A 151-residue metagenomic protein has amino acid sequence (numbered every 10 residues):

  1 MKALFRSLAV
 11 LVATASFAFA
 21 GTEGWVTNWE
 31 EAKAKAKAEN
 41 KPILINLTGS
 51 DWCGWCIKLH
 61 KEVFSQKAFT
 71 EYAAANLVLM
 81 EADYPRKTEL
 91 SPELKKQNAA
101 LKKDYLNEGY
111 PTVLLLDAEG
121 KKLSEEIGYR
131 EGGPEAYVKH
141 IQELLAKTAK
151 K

Functional and structural regions predicted by a protein language model:
K2-V10: Sec-dependent signal peptide recognition, specifically the positively charged N-region followed immediately by
A18-A20: Boundary at the C-terminal end of the N-terminal hydrophobic targeting segment
E23-V26, Q66-K96: Thiol-based oxidoreductase modules, predominantly thioredoxin-like and allied folds used for disulfide exchange
V26-I43, A73: A short beta-strand-turn-helix
N40, T48-W52, G109: Short pre-active-site segment immediately N-terminal to redox-active cysteine/selenocysteine motifs in thiol-based
L44-I45, C53, L79, V113: Hydrophobic beta-strand anchors of alpha/beta hydrolase catalytic cores
T48-F64: Conserved redox-active cysteine motifs that mediate thiol-disulfide chemistry, especially di-cysteine Cys-X(1-2)-Cys
E62, D104, E108-A149: Non-catalytic, surface beta->alpha helical segment in thiol-disulfide oxidoreductase systems
